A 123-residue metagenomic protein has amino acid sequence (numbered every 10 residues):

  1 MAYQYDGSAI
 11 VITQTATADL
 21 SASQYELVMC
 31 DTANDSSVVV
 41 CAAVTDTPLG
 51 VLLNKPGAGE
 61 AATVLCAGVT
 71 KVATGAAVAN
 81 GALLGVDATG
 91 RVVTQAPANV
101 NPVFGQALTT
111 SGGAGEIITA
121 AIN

Functional and structural regions predicted by a protein language model:
M1-N123: Surface-exposed, low-hydrophobicity beta-strand/loop segments enriched in small/polar/acidic residues
